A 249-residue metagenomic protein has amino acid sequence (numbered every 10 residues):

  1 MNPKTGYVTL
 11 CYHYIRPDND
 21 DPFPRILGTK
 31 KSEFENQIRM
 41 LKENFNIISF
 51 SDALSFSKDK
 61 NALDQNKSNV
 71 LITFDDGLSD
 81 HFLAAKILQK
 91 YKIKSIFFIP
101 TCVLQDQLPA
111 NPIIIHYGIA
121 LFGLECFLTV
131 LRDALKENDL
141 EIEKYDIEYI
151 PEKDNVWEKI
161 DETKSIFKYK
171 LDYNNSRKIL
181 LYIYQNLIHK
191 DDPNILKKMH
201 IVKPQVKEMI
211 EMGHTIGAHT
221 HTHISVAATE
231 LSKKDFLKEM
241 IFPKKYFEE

Functional and structural regions predicted by a protein language model:
M1-V8: Membrane-proximal basic amphipathic "stem/tether" segments
L10, I15-R16, K67, Y91-E249: Metal-dependent polysaccharide deacetylase catalytic core of the NodB/CE4 family, i.e., the active-site-bearing domain
R16-T29, A228: Acidic/histidine-rich helix-loop elements that form or flank divalent-metal/phosphate-binding sites at the catalytic
I26-D64, K92, I201, K207-E211 (+1 more regions): C-terminal domain-boundary segment and adjacent tail
T73, S79-I87: Membrane-embedded segments
T73-F74, G217: Generic enzyme active-site microenvironment
L78-S79, T222: Short, glycine/acidic-enriched loop or turn micro-motifs at the edges of active sites
